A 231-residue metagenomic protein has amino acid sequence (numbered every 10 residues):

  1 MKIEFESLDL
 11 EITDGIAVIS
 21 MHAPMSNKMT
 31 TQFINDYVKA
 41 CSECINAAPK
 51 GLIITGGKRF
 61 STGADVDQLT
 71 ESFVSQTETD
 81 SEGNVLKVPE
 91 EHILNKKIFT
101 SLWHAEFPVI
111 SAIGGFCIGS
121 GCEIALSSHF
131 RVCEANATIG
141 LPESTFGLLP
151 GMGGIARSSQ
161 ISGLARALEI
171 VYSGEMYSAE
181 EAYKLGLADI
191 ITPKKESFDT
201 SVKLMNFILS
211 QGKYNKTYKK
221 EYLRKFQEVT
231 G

Functional and structural regions predicted by a protein language model:
M1-G57: Conserved CoA-thioester-binding segment of acyl-CoA-metabolizing enzymes
I19, I54, D65, I124-A125 (+1 more regions): Hydrophobic/aromatic residues within transmembrane alpha-helices of multi-pass small-molecule transporters
G56-I98, C117: Glycine- (often His-adjacent) and acidic-residue-rich active-site loop that binds/positions the CoA thioester
T62-A64, I113, S158, R166-E175: Short helix- or helix-capping micro-motifs that position conserved polar/aromatic residues at function-defining sites
L94-F146: Glycine-rich beta-to-alpha active-site loop
F130, E169, S173-E175, E181 (+3 more regions): Well-ordered beta-strand positions
V132-A137, A188-G231: C-terminal long alpha-helix characteristic of the crotonase
